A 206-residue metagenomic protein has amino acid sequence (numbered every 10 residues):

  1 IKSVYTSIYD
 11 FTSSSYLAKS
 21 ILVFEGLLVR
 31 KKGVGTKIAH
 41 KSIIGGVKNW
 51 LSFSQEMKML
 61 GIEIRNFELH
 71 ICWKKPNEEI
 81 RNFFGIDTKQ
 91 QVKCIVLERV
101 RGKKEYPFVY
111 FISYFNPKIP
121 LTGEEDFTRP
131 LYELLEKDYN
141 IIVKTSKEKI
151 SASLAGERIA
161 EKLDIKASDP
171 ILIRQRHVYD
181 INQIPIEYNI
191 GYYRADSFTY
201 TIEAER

Functional and structural regions predicted by a protein language model:
I1-I38: N-terminal helix-turn-helix
H40-R206: All-alpha effector-binding/dimerization core of bacterial HTH-type transcriptional repressors
